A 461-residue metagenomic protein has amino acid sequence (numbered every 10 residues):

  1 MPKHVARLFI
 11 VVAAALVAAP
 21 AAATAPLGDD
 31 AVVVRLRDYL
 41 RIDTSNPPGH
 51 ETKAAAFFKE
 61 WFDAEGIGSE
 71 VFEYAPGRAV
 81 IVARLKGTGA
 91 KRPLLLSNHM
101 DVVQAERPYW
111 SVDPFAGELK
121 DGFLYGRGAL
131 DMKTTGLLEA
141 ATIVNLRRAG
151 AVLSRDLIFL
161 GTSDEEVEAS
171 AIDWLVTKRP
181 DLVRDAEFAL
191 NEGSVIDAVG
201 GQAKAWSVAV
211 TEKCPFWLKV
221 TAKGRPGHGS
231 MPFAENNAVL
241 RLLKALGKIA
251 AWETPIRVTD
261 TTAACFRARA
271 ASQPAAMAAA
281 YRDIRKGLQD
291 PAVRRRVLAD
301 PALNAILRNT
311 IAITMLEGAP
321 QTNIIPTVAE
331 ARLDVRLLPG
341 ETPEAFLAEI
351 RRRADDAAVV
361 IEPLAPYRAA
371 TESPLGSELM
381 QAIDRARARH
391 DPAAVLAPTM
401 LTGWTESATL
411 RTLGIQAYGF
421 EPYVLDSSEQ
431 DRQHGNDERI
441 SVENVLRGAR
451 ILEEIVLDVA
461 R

Functional and structural regions predicted by a protein language model:
M1-F9: Bacterial N-terminal signal peptides that target proteins for export
A18-A22: N-terminal signal peptide c-region/cleavage motif recognized by signal peptidases
T24-R107, V328-R332, R447: N-terminal helical capping/dimerization or prosegment-like subdomains of hydrolases acting on amide or phosphate bonds
A25, L40-G49, L124-A129, W206 (+3 more regions): Second-shell loop/turn segments in exported
V34-T44, A222-G224, A358-A369: Acidic/histidine-rich, surface-exposed loop or edge segments in extracytoplasmic proteins
G89-K91, V199, P255-P320, T327-V328 (+3 more regions): An extended, acidic, His-containing surface patch that forms the Zn2+-binding/catalytic region of metallohydrolases
K91-G161, E443: Active-site metal-coordination/substrate-binding segment of hydrolases, especially metallo-dependent peptidases
S154-N236: Histidine/acidic-residue-rich, glycine-tolerant segments that coordinate divalent metal ions
